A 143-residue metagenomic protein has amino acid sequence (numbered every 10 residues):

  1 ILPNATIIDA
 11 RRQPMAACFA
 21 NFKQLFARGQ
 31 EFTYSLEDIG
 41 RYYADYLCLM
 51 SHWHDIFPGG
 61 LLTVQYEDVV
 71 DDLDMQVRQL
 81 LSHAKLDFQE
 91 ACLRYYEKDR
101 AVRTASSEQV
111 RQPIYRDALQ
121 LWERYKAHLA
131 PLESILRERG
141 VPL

Functional and structural regions predicted by a protein language model:
L2-F22: Conserved phosphate-donor/acceptor-positioning beta-strand/loop module used by diverse small-molecule
C18-T63, D71-L143: PAPS-dependent sulfotransferases, especially Golgi type II membrane carbohydrate sulfotransferases
